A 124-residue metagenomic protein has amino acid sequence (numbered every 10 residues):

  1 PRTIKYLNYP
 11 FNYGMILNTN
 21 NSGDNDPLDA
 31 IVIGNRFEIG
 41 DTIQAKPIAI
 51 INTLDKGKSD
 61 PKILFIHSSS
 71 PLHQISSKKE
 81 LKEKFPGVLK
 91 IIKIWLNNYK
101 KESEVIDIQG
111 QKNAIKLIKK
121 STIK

Functional and structural regions predicted by a protein language model:
P1-K124: Hydrophobic N-terminal alpha-helices or hydrophobic patches in metabolic proteins across all domains of life
